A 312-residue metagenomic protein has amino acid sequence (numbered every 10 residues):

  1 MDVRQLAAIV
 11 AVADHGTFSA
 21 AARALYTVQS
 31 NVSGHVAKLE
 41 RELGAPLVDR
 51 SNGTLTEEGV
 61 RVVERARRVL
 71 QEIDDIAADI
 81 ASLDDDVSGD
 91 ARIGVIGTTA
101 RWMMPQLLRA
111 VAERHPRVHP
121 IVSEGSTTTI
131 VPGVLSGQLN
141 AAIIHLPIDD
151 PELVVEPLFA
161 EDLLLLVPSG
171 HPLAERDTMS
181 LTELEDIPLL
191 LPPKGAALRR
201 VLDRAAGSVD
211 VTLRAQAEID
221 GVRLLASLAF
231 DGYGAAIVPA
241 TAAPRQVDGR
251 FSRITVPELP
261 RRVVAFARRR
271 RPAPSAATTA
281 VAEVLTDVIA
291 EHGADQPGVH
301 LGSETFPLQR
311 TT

Functional and structural regions predicted by a protein language model:
V10-V28: Short helix-boundary/capping micro-motifs
E40-E57: A short LG(V/I)-centered, amphipathic sequence patch enriched for acidic residue(s) preceding the LG motif
E42-L43, V62-D84: Alpha-helical linker/hinge and terminal dimerization helices associated with HTH transcriptional regulators
S88-P151, I219: Central regulatory/effector-binding core of bacterial HTH transcription factors
M103, S252-P297: A late-sequence structural motif
S126-V131, L135-L139, I144-H145, G195-S252 (+1 more regions): Hydrophobic hinge/microswitch elements
D150-L163, V167-L189: Flexible hinge/capping segments at coil-to-helix
P151-P157, E161, R176, R223-P272: Beta-alpha-beta core module
